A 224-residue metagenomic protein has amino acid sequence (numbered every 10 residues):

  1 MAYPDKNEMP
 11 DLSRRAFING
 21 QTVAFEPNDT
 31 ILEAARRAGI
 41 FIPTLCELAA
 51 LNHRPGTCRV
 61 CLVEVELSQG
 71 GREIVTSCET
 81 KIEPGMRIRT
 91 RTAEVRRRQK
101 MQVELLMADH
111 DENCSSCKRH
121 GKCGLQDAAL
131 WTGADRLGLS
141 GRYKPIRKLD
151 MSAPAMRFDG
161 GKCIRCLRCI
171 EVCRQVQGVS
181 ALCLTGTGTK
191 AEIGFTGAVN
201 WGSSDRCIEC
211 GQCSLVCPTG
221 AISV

Functional and structural regions predicted by a protein language model:
A2-P4, R59, E64-E209, S214-V224: Fe-S ferredoxin-like electron-transfer domains and their immediately adjacent linker/connector regions across
Y3-M9, E26: Short N-terminal helix-initiation segments at or just after the protein's N-terminus
N7-R14, E47-A50: Ubiquitin-like/PB1-type beta-grasp interaction modules and other compact soluble beta-rich domains
I18-G20: Structural motif
V23-P84, E94: N-terminal cofactor/phosphate-binding cores enriched in small/glycine residues, especially glycine-rich loops such as
